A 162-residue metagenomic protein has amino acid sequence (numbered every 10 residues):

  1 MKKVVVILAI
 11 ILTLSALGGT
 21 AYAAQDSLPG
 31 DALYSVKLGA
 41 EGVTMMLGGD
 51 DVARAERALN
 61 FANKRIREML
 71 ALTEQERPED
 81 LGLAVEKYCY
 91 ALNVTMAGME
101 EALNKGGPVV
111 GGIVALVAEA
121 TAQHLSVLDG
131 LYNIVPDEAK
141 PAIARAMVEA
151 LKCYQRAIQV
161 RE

Functional and structural regions predicted by a protein language model:
K2-A9, T13-E162: Long, charged/polar, soluble alpha-helical segments
